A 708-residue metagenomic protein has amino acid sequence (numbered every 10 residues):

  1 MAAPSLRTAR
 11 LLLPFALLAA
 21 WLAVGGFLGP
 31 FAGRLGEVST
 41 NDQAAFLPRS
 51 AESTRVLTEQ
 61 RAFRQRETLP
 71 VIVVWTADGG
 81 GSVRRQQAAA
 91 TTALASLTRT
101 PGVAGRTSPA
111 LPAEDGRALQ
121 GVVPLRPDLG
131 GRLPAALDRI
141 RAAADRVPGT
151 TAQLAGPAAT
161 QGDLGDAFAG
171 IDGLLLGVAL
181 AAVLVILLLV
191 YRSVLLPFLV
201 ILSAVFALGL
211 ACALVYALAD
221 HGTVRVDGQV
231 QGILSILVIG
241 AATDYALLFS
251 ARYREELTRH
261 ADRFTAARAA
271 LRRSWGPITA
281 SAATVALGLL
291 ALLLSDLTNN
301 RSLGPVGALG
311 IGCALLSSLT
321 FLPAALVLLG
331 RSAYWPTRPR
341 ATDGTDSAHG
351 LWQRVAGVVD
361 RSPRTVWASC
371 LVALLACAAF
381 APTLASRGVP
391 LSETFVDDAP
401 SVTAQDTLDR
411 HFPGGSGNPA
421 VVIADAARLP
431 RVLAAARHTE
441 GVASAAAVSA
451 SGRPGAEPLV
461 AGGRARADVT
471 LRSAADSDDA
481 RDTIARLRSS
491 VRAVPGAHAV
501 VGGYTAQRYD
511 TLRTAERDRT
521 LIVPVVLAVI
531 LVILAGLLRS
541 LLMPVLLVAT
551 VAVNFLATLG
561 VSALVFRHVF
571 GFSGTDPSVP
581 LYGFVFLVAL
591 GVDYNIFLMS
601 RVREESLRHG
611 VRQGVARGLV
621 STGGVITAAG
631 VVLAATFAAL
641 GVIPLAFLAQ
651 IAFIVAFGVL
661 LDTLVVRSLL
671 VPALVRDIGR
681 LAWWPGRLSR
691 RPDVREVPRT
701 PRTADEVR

Functional and structural regions predicted by a protein language model:
M1-V38, V103, P127-S386, T505-R708: Membrane-embedded transmembrane helical bundles of large multi-pass transporters/channels
T40-P48: Short, solvent-exposed beta-strand/turn patches at coil↔beta or beta↔helix junctions that act as interaction loops
Q43-A44, G80-G81, N299-S302, T342-D343 (+2 more regions): Short, contiguous strand/loop micro-motifs
P48, C313, D343-S347, V396 (+3 more regions): A general boundary/transition motif marking the beginning of the first structured unit of a protein
R49-P70, D78-Q161, T383-G574, I596: Structured non-transmembrane domains adjacent to transmembrane bundles in polytopic membrane proteins
